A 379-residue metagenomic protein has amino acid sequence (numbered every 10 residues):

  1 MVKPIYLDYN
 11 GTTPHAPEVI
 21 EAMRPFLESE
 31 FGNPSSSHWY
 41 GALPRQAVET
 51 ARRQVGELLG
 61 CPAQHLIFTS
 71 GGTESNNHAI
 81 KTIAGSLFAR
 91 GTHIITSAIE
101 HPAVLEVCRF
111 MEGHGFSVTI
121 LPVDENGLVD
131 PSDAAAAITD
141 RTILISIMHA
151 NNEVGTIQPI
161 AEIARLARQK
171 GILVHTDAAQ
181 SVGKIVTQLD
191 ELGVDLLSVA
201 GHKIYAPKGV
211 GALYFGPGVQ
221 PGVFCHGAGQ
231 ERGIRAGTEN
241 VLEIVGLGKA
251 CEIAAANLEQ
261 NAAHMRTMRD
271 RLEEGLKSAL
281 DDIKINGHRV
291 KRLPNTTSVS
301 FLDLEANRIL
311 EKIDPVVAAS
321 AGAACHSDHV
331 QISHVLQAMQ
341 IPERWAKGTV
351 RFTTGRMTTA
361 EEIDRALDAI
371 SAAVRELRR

Functional and structural regions predicted by a protein language model:
M1-R379: Pyridoxal 5′-phosphate
